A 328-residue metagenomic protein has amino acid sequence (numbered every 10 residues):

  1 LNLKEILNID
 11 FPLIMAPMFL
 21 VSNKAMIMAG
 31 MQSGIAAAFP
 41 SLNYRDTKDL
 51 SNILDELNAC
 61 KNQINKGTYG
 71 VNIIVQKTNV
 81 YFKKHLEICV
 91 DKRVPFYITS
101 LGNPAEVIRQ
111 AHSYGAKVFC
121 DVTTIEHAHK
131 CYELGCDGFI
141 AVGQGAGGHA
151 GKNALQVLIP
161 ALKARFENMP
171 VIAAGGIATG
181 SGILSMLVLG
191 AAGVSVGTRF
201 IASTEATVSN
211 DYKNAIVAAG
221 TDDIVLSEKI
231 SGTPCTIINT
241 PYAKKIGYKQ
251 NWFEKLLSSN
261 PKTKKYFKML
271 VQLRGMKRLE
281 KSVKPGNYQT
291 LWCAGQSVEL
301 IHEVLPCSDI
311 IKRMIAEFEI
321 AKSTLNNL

Functional and structural regions predicted by a protein language model:
L1-H149, N153-F166, P170: Active-site entrance/lid segments in N-terminal catalytic domains of soluble metabolic enzymes
V21, I177-A178: Residue-level detector of alpha-helix initiation sites
A154-P170, A178-L328: Conserved active-site-proximal phosphate/metal-binding subdomains
